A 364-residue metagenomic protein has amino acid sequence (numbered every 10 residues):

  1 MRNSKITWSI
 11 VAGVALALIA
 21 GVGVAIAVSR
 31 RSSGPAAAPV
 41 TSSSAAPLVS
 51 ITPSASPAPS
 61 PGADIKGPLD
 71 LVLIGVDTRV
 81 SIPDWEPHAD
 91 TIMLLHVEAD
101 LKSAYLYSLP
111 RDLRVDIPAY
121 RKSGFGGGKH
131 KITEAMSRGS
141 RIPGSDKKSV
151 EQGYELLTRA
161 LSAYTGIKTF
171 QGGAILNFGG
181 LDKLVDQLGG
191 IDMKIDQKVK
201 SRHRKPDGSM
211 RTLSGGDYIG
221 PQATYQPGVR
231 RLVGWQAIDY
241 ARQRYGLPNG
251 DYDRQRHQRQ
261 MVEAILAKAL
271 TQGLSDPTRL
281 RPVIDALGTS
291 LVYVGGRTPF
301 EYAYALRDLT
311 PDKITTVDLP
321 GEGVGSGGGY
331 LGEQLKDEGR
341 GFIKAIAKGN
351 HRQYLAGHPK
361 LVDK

Functional and structural regions predicted by a protein language model:
R2-A12, A20-K364: Non-catalytic, solvent-exposed segments at the cell envelope interface
